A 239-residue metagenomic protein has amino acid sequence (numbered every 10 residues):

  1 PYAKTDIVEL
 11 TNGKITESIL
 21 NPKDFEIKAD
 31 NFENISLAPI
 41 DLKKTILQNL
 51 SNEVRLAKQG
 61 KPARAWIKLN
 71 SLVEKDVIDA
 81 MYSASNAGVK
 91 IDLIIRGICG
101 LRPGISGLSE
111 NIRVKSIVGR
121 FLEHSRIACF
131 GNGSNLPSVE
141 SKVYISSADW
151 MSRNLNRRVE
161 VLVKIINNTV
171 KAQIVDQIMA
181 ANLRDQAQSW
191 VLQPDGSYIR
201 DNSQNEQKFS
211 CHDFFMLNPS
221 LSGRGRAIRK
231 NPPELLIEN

Functional and structural regions predicted by a protein language model:
P1-E26: Mobile "lid/hinge" segments at catalytic clefts and subdomain interfaces of large enzymes
N12-G13, E26-A29, P39-N239: PLD/PLD-like phosphodiesterase catalytic module centered on the HKD motif
F32: Active-site-proximal beta-alpha loop/turn segments in soluble metabolic enzymes
I35-S36: Solvent-exposed, charged helical/coil patches that constitute nucleic-acid or partner-interaction surfaces
